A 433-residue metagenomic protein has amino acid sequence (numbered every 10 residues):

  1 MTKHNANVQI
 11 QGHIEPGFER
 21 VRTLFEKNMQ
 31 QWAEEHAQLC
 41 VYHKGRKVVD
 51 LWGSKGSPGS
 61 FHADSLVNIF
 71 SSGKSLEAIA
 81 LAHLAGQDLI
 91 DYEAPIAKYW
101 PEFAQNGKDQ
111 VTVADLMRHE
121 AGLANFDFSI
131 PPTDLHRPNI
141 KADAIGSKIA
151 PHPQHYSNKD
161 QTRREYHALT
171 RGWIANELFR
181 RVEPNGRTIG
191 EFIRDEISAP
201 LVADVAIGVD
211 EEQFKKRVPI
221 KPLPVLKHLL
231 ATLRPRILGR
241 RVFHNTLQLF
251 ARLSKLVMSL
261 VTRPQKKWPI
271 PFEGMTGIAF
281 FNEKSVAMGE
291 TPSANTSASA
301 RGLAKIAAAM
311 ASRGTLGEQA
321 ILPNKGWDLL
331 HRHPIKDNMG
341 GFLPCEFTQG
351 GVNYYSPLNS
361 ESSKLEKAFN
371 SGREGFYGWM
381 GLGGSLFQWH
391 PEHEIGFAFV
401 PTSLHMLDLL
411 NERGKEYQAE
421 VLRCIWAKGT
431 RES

Functional and structural regions predicted by a protein language model:
T2-G53, D64, N68, R163 (+3 more regions): Catalytic loop of the DD-peptidase/beta-lactamase superfamily, centered on the K-T-G motif and neighboring
K3-H4, Q31, H43, S57-W173 (+1 more regions): Active-site-proximal loop and beta-strand segments within enzyme catalytic domains
V49, A124-F128, V205: Short amphipathic alpha-helical interaction/hinge segments
I90-D91, A124, N185-T188, D204: Short coil/loop linkers at secondary-structure junctions
